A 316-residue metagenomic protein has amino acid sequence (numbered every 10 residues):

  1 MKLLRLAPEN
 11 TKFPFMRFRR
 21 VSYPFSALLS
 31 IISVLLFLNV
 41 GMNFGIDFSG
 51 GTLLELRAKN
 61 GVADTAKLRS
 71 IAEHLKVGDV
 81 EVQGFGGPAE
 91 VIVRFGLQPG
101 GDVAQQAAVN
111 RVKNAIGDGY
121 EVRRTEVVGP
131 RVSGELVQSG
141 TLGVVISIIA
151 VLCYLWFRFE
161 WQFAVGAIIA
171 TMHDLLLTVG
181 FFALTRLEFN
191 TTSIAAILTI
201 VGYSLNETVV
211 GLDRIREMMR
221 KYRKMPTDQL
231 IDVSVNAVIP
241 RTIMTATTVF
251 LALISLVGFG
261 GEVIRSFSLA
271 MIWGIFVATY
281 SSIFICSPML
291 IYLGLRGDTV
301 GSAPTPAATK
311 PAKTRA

Functional and structural regions predicted by a protein language model:
M1-A316: A structural signal for conserved, well-ordered secondary-structure elements that form binding/interaction cores
